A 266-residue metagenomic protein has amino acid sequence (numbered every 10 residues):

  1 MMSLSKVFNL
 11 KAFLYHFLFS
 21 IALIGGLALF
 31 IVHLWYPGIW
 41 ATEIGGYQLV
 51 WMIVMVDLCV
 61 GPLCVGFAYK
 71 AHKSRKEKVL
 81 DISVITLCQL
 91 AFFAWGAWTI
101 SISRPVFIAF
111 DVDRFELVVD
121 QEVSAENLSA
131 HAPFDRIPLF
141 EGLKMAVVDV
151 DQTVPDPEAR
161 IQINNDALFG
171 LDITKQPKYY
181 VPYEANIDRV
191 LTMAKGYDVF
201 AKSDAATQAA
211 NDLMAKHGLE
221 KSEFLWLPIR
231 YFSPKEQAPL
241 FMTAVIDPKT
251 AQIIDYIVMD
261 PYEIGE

Functional and structural regions predicted by a protein language model:
M1-Y36: Membrane-anchoring/interfacial helices and their immediately flanking loops in integral membrane proteins
N9-L10, L14-Y15, V84, Q89 (+3 more regions): Generic detector of multi-pass transmembrane helix bundles and their immediately adjacent loops in polytopic membrane
Y15, F19-L27, V56-C59, V84 (+1 more regions): Lipid-exposed faces of alpha-helical membrane segments in multi-pass integral membrane proteins
A22-K70: Membrane-embedded alpha-helical segments of integral membrane proteins
L49-V50, A109-A125: Short extracytoplasmic/periplasmic juxtamembrane "stem" segments immediately C-terminal to an N-terminal membrane anchor
L63-K73, S83-D111, L117: Transmembrane alpha-helices and immediately adjacent membrane-cytoplasm interface residues in multi-pass integral
K78-I82: N-terminal secretory targeting and juxtamembrane "stalk" segments of secreted and cell-surface proteins
E126-E266: Extracytosolic and intramembrane catalytic regions of membrane-associated proteins in envelope/secretory systems
